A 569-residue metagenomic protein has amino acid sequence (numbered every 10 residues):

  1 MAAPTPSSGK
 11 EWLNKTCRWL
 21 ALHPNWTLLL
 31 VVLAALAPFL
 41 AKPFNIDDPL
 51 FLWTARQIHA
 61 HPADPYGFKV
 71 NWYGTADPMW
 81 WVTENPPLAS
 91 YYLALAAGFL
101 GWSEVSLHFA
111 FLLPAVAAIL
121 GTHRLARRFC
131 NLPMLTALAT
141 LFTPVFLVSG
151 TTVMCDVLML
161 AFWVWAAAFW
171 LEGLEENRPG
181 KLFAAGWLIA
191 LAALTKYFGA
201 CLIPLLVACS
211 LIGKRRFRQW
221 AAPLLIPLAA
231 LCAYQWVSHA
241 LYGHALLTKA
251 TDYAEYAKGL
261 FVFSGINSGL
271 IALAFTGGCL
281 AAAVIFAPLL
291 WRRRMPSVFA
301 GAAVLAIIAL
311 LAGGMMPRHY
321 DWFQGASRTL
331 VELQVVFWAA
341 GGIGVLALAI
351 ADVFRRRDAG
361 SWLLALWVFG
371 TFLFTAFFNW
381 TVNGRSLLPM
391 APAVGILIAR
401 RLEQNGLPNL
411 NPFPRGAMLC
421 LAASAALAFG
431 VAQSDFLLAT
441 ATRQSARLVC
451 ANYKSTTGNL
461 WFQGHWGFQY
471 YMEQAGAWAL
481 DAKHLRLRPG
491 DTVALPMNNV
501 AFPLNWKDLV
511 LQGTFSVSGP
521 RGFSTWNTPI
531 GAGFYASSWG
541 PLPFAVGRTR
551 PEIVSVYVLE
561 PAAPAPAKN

Functional and structural regions predicted by a protein language model:
P6-K15, F169-R178, I189, C201-L228 (+5 more regions): Perimembrane helix-loop-helix junctions
N25-L30, T122-T143, L160-A161, G180 (+1 more regions): Transmembrane-helix signature of polytopic, membrane-embedded enzymes that assemble or transfer cell-envelope glycans
V31, T136-P144, V148, A168 (+2 more regions): Short helix- or helix-capping micro-motifs that position conserved polar/aromatic residues at function-defining sites
N45, V148-M159, N383: Short acidic/glycine- and proline-prone juxtamembrane loop motifs at membrane-interface regions of multi-pass membrane
F109-F129, W165, F169: Transmembrane-helix motifs of polytopic, lipid-linked glycan transferases
R127-C130, A166-L182, A192, F354-R355 (+1 more regions): Membrane-interface transmembrane helices that cradle and orient dolichyl/undecaprenyl
Q219-W322, S424-R443, A451: Membrane-lumen/periplasm interface segments of specific transmembrane helices in polyprenyl phosphate-linked
P414-T492, M497, G531, A536-V558 (+1 more regions): Membrane-embedded, lumen/periplasm-facing catalytic core of multi-pass transferases that use lipid-linked donors
